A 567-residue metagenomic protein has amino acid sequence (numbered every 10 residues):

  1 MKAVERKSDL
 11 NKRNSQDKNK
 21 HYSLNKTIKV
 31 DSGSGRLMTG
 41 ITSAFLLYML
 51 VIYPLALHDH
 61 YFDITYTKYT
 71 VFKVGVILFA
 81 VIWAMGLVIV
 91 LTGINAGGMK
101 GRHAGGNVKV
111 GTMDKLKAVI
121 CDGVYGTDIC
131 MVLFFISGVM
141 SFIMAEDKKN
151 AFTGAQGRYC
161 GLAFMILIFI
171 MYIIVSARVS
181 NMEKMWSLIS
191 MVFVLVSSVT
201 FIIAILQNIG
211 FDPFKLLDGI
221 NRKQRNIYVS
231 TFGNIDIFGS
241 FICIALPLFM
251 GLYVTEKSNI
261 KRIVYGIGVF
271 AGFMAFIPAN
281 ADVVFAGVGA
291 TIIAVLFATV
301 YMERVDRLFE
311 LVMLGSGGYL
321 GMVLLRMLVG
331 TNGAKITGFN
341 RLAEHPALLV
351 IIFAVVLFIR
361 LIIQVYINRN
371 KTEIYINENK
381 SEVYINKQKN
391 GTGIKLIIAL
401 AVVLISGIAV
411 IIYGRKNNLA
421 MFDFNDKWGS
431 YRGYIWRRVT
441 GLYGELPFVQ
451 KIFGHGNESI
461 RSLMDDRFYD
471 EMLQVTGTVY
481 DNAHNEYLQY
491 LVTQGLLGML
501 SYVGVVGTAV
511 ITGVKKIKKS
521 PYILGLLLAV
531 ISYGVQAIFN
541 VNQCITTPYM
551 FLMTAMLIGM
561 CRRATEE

Functional and structural regions predicted by a protein language model:
K2-A3, D9, N25-L37, I41-A56 (+13 more regions): Alpha-helical transmembrane segments of multi-pass inner-membrane proteins
K2-G35, G93-Y125, Y366-G393: Membrane-interfacial, low-structure loops and terminal tails that flank and connect transmembrane helices in multi-pass
Y48-Y61, A80-I166, V199: N-terminal hydrophobic segments of proteins, predominantly signal-anchor/transmembrane helices of inner/organellar
Y61-T67, F152-G157, I235-D236, N280-G287 (+2 more regions): Membrane-interface catalytic loops of GT-C/OST-like multi-pass glycosylation enzymes that act
A155-Y159, I203-D218, I408-S459: Aromatic-rich transmembrane-lumenal/periplasmic boundary elements in polytopic membrane proteins
R225, W436, F453-G456, Y480-L488 (+1 more regions): Alpha-helical membrane-protein architecture signal
N234, Y431-V479, Q494-G498: TM-adjacent membrane-interface loops and short helices in multi-pass inner/ER membrane proteins
G391-Y413: Internal/C-terminal transmembrane anchor helices
